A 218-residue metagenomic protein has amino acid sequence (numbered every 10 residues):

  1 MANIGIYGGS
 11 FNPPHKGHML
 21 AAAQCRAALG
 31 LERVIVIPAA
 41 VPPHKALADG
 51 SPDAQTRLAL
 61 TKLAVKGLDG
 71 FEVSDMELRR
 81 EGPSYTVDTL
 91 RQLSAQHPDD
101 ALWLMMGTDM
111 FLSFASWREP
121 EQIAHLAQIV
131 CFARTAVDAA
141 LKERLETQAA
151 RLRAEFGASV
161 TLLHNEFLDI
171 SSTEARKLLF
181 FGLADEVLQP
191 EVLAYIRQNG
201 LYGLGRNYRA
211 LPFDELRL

Functional and structural regions predicted by a protein language model:
M1-L218: Nucleotidyltransferase catalytic core that binds NTPs
